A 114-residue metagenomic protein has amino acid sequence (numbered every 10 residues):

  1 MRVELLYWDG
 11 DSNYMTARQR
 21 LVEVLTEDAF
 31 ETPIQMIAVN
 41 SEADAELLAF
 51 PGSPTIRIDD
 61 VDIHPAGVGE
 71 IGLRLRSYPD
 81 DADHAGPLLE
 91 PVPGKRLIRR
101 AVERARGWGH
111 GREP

Functional and structural regions predicted by a protein language model:
M1-P33, I37-P51, T55-P114: Non-globular targeting/processing and membrane-anchoring segments
